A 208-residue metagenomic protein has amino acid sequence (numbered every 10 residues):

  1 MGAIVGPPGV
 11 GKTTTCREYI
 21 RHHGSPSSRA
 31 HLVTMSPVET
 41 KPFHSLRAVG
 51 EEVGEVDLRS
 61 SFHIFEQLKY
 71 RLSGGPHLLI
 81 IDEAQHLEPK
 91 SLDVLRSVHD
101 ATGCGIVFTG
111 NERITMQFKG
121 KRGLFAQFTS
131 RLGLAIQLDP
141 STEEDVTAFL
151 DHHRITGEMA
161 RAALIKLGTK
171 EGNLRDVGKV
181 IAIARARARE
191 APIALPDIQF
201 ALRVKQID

Functional and structural regions predicted by a protein language model:
M1-E18: Walker A/P-loop nucleotide-binding motif
G2, G24-P37: Conserved catalytic segments around the Walker B and adjacent sensor/switch elements of P-loop NTPase domains
T14-R21, A126-Q127, Q137-D208: C-terminal alpha-helical "lid" subdomain
T40-R59: Conserved NTP-binding/hydrolysis module of P-loop NTPases
L58-G75: Conserved alpha-helical scaffold flanking the Walker A/P-loop in AAA+ ATPase domains
Y70-S91, L95: Conserved P-loop NTPase "ATPase switch" module shared by AAA+ and STAND
G74-L79, A101-T109: Loop/turn-to-beta-strand initiation segments
I114-R131: Short regulatory helix/loop adjacent to the ATP-binding pocket of P-loop NTPases
